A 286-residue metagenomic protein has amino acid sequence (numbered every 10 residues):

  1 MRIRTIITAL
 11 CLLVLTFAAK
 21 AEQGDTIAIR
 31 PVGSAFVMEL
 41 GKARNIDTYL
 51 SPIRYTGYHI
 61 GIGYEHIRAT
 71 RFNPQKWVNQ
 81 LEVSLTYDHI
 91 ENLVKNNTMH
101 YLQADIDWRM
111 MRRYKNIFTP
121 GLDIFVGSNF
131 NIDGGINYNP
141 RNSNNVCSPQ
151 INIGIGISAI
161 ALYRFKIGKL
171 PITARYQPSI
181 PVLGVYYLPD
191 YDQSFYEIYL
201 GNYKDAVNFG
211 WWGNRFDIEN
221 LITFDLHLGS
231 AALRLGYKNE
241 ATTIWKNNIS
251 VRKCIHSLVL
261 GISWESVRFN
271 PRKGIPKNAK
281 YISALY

Functional and structural regions predicted by a protein language model:
E22-V78, Y286: Short glycine/proline- and aromatic-enriched beta-strand/turn motifs that initiate or cap beta-hairpins
Q23-P31, A69-V78, R113-I124, K166-A174 (+2 more regions): Short loop/turn motifs that connect adjacent beta-strands in outer-membrane beta-barrel proteins
M38-I46, L85-E91, F130-Y138, P178-Y186 (+3 more regions): Transmembrane beta-strands of outer-membrane beta-barrel pores
I46-R54, I90-M99, N142-S148, A206-G210 (+2 more regions): Extracellular loop and loop/strand-boundary signature of outer-membrane beta-barrel proteins
R54-I62, W77, T98-I106, L122 (+3 more regions): Residues that define the transmembrane beta-barrel architecture of outer-membrane proteins
I62-T70, I106-Y114, S128, I155-Y163 (+3 more regions): Residues on the lipid-exposed face of transmembrane beta-strands in outer-membrane beta-barrel proteins
N144-S230, A241: Outer-membrane beta-barrel transmembrane domain signature
Q177-S179, Y187-P189, N208-W211, R215-Y286: Predominantly the C-terminal beta-signal and adjacent terminal strand-loop region of outer-membrane beta-barrel
